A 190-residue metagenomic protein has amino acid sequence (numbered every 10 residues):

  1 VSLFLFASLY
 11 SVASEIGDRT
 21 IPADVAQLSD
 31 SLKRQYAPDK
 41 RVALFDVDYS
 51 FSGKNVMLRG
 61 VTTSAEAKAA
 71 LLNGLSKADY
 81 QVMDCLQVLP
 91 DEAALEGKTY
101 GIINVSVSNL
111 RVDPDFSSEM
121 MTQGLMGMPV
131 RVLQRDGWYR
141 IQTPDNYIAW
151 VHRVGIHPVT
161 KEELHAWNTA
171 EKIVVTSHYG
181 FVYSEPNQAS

Functional and structural regions predicted by a protein language model:
L5-R19: Bacterial Sec-dependent signal peptides at the C-terminal "C-region" and cleavage site
I16-G53, M120: Gly/Ser-centered flexible loop/linker motifs
R19-P22, A26, R34, V82-G101: N-terminal pre-domain segments of enzymes
V42-G74, W138: Short glycine/threonine-rich beta-strand-turn micro-motifs
L44, G53, K98, V105 (+4 more regions): Extracytoplasmic
M57, K68, T122-H152, S190: SH3/SH3-like beta-barrel superfamily modules
A69, N73-A94, D115, T143-F181 (+1 more regions): Boundary regions of SH3-family modules and the immediately adjacent low-complexity/disordered segments in eukaryotic
I103-P129, V175-S190: Beta-loop motif signature
